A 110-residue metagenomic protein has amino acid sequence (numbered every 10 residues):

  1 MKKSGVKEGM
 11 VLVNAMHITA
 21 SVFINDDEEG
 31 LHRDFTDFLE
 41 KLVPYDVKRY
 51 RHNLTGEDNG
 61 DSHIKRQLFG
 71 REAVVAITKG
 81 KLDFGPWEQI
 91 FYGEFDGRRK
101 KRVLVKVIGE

Functional and structural regions predicted by a protein language model:
M1-E110: Active-site histidine-anchored catalytic micro-motif
